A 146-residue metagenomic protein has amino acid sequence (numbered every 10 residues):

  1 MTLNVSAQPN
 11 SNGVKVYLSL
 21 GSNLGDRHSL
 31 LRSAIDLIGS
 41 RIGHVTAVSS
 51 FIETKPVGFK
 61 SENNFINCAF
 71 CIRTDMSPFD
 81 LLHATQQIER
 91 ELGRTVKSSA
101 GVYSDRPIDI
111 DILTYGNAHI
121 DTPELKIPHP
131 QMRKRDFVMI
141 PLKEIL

Functional and structural regions predicted by a protein language model:
T2-R32: Extended accessory regions or peripheral subdomains of proteins
V5, S49, V57-F65, M76-L146: Flexible, gly/pro- and Lys/Arg-enriched active-site loops
Q8, N12, R41-I42, K97: Short, glycine- and charge-enriched coil/turn segments that flank and shape catalytic ligand pockets
S19, C71-R73, Y115: Short hydrophobic/aromatic beta-strand micro-patches that form the beta-sheet surface supporting nucleotide- or nucleic
L20-S22, T74, K143: Short, structured patches in soluble enzyme cores that scaffold and shape functional sites
S22, A69, G101: Conserved short-loop catalytic and cofactor-binding motifs
L30-P78: Short, surface-exposed acidic-centric catalytic microdomains
